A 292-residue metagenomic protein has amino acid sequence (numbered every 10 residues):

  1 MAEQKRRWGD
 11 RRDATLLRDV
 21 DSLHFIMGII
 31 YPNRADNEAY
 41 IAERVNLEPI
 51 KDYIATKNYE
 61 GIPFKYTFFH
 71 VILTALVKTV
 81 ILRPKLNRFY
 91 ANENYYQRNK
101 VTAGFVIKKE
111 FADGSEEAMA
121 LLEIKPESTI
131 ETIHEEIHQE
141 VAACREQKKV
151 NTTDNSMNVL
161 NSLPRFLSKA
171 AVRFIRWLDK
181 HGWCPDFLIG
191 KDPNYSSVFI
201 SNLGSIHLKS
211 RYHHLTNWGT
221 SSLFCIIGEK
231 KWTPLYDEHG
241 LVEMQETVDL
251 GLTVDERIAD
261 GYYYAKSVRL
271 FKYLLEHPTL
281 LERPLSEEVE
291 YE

Functional and structural regions predicted by a protein language model:
M1-E292: C-terminal catalytic/motor cores of large multi-domain enzyme assemblies
